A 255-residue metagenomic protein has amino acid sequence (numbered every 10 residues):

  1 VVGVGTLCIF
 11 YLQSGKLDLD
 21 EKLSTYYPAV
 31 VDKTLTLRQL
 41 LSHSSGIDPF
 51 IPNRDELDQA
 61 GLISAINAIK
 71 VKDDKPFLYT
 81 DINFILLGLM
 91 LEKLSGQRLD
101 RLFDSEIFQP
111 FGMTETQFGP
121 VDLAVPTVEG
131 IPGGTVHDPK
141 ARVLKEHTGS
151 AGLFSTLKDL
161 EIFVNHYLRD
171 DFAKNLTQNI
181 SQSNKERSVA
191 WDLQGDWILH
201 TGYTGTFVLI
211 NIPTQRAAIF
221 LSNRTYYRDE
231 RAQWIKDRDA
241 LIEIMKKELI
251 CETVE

Functional and structural regions predicted by a protein language model:
V1-L19, F84-E92, L160, Q215: Active-site SXXK
C8, F163-V164, M245: Hydrophobic "lid"/C-terminal helical patch of Rossmann-like NAD(P)-dependent dehydrogenase/epimerase domains
D18-K33, P110: Short, glycine/proline-biased beta-turn/loop segments that scaffold the active-site neighborhood
K33-T201: Short, surface-exposed loop or secondary-structure junction motifs that flank catalytic or metal-binding residues
N184-K185, R228-E255: Short, gly/Ser/Thr-rich active-site loops of penicillin-recognizing serine hydrolases
T204-A217: Short, surface-exposed beta-strand/loop micro-motifs that present aromatic residues
F207-L209, Y226-D229: A short local loop/turn or secondary-structure capping micro-motif enriched for an aromatic residue
Q215-R228: Short, well-ordered beta-strand elements
